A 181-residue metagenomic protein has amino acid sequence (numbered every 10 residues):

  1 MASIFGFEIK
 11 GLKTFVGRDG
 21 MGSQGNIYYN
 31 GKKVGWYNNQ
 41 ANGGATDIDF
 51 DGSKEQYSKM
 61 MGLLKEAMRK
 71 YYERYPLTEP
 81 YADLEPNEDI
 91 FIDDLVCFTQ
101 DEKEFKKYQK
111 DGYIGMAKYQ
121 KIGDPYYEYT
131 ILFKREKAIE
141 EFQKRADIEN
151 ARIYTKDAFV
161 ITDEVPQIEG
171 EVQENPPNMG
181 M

Functional and structural regions predicted by a protein language model:
M1-M181: Terminal leader/tail segments of proteins
